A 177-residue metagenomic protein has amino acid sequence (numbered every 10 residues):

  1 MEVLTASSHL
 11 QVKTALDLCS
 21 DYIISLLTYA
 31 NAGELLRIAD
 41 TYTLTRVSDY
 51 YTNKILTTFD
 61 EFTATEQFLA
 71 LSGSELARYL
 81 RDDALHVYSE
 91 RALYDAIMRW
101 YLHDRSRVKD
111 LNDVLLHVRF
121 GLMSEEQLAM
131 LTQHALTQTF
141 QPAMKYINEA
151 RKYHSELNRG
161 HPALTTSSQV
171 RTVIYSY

Functional and structural regions predicted by a protein language model:
M1-Y177: Alpha-helical scaffold in the C-terminal half of BTB/POZ domains and their immediate C-terminal extension
